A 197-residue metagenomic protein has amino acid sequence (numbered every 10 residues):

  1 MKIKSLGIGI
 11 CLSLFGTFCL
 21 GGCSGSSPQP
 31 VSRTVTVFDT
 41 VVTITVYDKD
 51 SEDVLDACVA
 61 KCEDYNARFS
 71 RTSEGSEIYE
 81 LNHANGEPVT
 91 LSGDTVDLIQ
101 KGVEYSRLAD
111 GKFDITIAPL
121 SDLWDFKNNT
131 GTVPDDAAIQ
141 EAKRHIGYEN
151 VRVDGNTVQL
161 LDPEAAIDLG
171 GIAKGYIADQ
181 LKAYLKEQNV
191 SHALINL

Functional and structural regions predicted by a protein language model:
K2-I10, F15-I167, A183-L194: A contiguous, well-ordered beta/alpha segment that forms the leading edge of an enzyme domain
G170: Glycine- and other small-residue-rich loops at beta-strand/loop junctions that grip anionic moieties
L197: Short glycine/proline-centered loop/turn elements that form peptide/ligand docking sites
